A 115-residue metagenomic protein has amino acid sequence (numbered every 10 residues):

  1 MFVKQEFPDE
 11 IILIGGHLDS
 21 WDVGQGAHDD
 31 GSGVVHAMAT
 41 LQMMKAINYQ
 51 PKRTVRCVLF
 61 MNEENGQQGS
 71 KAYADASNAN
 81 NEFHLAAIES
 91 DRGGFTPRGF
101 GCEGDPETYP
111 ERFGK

Functional and structural regions predicted by a protein language model:
M1-F7: Short beta-strand-to-loop junctions in surface cap/lid or active-site-entrance loops
V3, T40-I47, A76, N80: Structured segments of extracytoplasmic/periplasmic soluble domains in secreted or envelope-associated proteins
K4, G15-L18, D91-R92: Short, small-residue-rich loop/turn micro-motifs
D9, D22, F60-K115: Metal-dependent peptidase/peptidase-like ectodomains
E10, I14-Q67: Alpha-helical metal-binding/catalytic segments enriched in His/Glu/Asp
